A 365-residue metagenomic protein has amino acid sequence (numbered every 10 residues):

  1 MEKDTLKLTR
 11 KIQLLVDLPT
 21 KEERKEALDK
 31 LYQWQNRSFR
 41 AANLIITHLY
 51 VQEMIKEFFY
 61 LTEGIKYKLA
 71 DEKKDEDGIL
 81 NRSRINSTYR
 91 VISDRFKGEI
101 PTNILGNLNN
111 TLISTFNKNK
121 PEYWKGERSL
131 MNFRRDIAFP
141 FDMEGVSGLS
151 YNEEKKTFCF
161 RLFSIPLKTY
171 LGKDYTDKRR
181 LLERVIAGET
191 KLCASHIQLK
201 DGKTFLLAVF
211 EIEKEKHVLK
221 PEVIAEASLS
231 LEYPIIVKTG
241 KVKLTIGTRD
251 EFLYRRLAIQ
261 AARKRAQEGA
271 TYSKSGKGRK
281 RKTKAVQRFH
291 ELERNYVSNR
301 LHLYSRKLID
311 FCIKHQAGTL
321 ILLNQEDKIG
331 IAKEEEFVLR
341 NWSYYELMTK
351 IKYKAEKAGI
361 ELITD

Functional and structural regions predicted by a protein language model:
M1-D365: Nucleic-acid substrate recognition interfaces
